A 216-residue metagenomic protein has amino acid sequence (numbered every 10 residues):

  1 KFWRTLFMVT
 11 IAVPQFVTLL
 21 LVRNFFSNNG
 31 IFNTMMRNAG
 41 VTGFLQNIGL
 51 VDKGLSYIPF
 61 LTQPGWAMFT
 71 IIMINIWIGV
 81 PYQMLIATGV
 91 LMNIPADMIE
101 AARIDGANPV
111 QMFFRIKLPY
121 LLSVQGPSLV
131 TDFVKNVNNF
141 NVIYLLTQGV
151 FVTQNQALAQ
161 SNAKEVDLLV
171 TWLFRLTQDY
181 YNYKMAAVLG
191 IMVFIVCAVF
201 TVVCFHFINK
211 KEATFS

Functional and structural regions predicted by a protein language model:
K1-S216: A structural signal for multi-pass alpha-helical bundles of membrane permease subunits that mediate small-molecule
